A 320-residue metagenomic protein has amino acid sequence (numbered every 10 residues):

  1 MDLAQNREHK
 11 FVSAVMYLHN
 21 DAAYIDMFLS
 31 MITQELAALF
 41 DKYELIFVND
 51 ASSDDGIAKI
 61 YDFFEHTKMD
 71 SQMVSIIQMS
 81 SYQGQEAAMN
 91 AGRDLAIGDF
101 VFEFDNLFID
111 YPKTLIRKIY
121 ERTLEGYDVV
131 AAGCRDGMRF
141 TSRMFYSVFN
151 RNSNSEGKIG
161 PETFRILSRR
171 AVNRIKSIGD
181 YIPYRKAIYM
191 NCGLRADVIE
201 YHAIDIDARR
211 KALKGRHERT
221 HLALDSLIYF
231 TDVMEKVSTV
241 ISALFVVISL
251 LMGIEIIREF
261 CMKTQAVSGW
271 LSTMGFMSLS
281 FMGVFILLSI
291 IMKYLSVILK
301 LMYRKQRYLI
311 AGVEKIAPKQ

Functional and structural regions predicted by a protein language model:
M1-Q34: N-proximal low-complexity "stem/linker" segments adjacent to membrane-targeting elements
Y24-D26, D54-F63: Acidic helix N-cap motif at the loop->helix transition within catalytic regions of sugar-transfer enzymes
D41-S52, I77-M79: Short beta-strand/loop segment that forms part of the nucleotide-sugar
N49-A58, F108-I109: A conserved acidic beta->alpha catalytic loop
Q78-A96, T114-K118: Glycine-rich, basic loop-to-helix element that forms the pyrophosphate-binding segment of sugar-nucleotide handling
V101: Short aromatic/hydrophobic "clamp" motif used to bind/position activated sugar donors
N173-V233: Catalytic donor/gating beta->alpha subdomain of glycosyltransferases that bind UDP-sugars
E235-I316: Membrane-embedded multi-pass helical conduit in multi-pass membrane proteins, especially envelope-biosynthetic
